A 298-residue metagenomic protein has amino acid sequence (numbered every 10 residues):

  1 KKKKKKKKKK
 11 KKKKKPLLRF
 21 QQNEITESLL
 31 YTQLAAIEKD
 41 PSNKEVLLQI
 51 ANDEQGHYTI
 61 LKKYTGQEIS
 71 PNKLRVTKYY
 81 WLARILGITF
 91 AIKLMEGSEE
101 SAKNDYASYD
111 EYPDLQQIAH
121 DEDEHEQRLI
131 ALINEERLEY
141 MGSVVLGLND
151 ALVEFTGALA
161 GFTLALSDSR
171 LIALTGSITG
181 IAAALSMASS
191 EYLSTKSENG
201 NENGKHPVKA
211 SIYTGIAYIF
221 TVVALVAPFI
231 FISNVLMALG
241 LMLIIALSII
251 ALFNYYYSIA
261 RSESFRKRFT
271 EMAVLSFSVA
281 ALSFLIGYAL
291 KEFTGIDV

Functional and structural regions predicted by a protein language model:
K1, K11-V144, L152-L159, T163-S186 (+3 more regions): Non-heme di-metal
E191, L225, F229, F253-Y257 (+1 more regions): Structural signal for membrane-spanning alpha-helices in multi-pass inner-membrane proteins, emphasizing helix cores
F229-S233, R261-S262, K291: Short helix-capping/hinge motifs at transmembrane helix termini and TM-loop junctions
L247-E263: Transmembrane alpha-helical segments of integral membrane proteins
K267-E271: Non-cytosolic membrane-interface motifs at loop->transmembrane helix junctions
L285-V298: Juxtamembrane boundary at the C-terminal end of a transmembrane helix
